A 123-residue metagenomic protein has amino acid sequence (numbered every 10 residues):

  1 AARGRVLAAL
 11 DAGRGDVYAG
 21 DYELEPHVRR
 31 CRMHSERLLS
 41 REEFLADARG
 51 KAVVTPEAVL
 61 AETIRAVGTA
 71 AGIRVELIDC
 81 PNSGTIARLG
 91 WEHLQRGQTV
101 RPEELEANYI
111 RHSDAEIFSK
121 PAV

Functional and structural regions predicted by a protein language model:
A1-N82, Y109, D114, S119: Surface "functional belts" at beta-alpha junctions
I78-A107: Glycine-rich phosphate-binding/hydrolytic loop that grips phosphoryl groups
P121-V123: Short, low-complexity, intrinsically disordered N-terminal peptides in bacterial proteins
